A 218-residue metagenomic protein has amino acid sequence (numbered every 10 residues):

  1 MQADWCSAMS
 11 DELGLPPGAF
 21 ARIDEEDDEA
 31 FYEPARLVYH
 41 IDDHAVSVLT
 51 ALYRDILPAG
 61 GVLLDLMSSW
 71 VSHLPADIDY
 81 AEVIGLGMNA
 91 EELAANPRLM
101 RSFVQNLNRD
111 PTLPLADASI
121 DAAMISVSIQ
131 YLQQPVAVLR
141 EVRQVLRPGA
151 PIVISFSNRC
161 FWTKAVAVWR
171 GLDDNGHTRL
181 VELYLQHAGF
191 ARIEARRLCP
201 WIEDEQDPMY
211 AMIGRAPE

Functional and structural regions predicted by a protein language model:
C6-A59: Class I SAM-dependent methyltransferase Rossmann-like catalytic core, especially the SAM/SAH-binding loop
V48, L172-A195: Short alpha-helix
V48-A51, D55-P114: Class I SAM-dependent methyltransferase SAM/SAH-binding core
D121-V136: A short SAM/SAH-binding and catalytic strip from SAM-dependent methyltransferases
V136-P151: A short glycine-rich, Lys/Arg-flanked "PGG" loop and its adjoining helix->strand segment in the class I
P151-E182: Conserved class I S-adenosyl-L-methionine
A188-A191, L198-E218: Core SAM-dependent methyltransferase catalytic element
